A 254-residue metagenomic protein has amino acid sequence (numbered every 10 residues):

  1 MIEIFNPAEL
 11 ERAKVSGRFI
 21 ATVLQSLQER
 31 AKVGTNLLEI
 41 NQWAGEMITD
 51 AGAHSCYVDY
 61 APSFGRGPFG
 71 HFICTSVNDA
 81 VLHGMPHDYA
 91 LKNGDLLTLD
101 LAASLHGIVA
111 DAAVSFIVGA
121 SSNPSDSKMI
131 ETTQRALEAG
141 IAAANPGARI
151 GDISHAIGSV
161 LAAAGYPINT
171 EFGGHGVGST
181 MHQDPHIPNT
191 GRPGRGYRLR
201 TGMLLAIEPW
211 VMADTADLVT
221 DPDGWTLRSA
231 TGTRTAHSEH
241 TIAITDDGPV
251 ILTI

Functional and structural regions predicted by a protein language model:
M1-I254: Active-site neighborhoods and metal-handling regions in enzymes and metal-associated proteins
